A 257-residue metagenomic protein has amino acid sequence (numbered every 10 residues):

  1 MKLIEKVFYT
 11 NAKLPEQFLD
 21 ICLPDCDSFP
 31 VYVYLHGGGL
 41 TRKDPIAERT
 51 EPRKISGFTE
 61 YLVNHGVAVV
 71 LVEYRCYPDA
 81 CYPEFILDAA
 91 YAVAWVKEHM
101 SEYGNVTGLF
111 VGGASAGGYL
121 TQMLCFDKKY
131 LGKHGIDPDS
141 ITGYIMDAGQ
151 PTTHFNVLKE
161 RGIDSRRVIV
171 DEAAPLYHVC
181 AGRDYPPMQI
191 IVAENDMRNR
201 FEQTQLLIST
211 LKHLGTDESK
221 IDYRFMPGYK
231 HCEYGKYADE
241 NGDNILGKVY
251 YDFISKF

Functional and structural regions predicted by a protein language model:
M1-D27: N-terminal cap/lid segment of alpha/beta-hydrolase-fold proteins
D25-Y61: Short, surface-exposed "cap/lid" segments of acyl-processing enzymes
Y32-G37, L71, W95, I190: Structural cue for short, hydrophobic secondary-structure segments
R49-K54, F58, A68-G108, D239-E240: Catalytic nucleophile-loop/oxyanion-hole region of alpha/beta-hydrolase and closely related hydrolase-like folds
Y91-K159, D171: Primarily recognizes the serine-hydrolase "nucleophile elbow" in alpha/beta-hydrolase and SGNH/GDSL folds
A116, E194-M197, G228-K230: Acidic beta-to-alpha connecting loop that harbors the catalytic carboxylate
G135-G143, A148-R161, R166-Q205, S209: The feature captures the conserved acid-bearing segment of alpha/beta-hydrolase catalytic domains
Q205, H213-F257: C-terminal catalytic histidine-bearing segment of alpha/beta-hydrolase fold enzymes
